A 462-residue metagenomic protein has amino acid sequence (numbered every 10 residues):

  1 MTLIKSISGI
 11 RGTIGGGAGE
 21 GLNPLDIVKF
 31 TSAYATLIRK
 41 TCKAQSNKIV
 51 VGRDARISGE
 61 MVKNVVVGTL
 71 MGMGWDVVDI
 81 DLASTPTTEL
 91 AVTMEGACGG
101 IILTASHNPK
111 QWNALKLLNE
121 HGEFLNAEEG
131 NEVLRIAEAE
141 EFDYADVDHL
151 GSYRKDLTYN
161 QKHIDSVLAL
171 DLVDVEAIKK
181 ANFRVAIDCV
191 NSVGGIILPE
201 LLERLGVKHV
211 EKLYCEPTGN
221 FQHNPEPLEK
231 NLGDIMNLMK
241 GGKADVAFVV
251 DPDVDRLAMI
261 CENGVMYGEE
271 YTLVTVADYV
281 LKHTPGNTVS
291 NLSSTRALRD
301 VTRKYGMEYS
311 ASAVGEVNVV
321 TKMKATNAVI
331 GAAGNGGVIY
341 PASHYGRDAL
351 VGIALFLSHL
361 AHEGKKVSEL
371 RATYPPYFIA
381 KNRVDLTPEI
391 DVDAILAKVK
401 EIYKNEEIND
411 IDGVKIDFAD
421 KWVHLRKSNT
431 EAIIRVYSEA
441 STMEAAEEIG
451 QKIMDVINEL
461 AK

Functional and structural regions predicted by a protein language model:
M1-G68, G72-M73, S152-R184: An N-terminal, well-structured beta->alpha segment
T13, N113-K240: Gly/Ser/Thr-enriched, mixed-charge loops and adjacent short helices that form phosphate/oxyanion-binding elements
T36, K48-W112, E200-I260: N-terminal small/polar loop signature for handling phosphorylated ligands or for N-terminal nucleophile
G52-D54, I187-C189, C261, A342 (+1 more regions): Short glycine-centered, acidic/aromatic-flanked micro-motifs in structured strand/loop junctions that mark active-site
L117-E120, A258-E262, I339-P341: Short beta-strand-to-turn element immediately C-terminal to the catalytic PLP-Schiff-base lysine in fold type I
N131-D165, A169, C261-G334, I339: Proline/glycine-rich low-complexity loops and linkers
A244, T284-K462: Phosphate-binding and adjacent anionic-ligand microenvironments
